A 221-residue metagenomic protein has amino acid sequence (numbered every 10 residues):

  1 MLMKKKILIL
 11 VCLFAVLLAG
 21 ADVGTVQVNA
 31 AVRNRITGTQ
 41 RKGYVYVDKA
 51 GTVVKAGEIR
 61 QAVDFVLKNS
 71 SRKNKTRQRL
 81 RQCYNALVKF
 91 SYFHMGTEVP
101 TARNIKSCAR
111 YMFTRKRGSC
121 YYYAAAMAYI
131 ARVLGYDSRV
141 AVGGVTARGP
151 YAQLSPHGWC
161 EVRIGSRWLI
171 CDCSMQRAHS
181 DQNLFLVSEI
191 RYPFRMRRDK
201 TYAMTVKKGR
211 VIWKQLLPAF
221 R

Functional and structural regions predicted by a protein language model:
M1-K5, T25, T201-A203, K208: Compositionally biased, low-complexity segments enriched in small residues
K4-V26: Sec-dependent N-terminal signal peptides of Gram-positive bacterial secreted proteins and lipoproteins
K5, A50, S71-N74, R115-G118: Short coil/turn segments at secondary-structure boundaries
G24-K68, E189: Linear, non-domain "peripheral" regions
V53-M112: Secondary-structure boundary elements
R79-C83, K116-A131: Active-site nucleophilic cysteine motif
Y122-Y192: Hydrophobic/aromatic-rich core segments of domains that either
F185-R221: Low-complexity, Gly/Ser/Thr/Pro-rich intrinsically disordered linker/tail segments
